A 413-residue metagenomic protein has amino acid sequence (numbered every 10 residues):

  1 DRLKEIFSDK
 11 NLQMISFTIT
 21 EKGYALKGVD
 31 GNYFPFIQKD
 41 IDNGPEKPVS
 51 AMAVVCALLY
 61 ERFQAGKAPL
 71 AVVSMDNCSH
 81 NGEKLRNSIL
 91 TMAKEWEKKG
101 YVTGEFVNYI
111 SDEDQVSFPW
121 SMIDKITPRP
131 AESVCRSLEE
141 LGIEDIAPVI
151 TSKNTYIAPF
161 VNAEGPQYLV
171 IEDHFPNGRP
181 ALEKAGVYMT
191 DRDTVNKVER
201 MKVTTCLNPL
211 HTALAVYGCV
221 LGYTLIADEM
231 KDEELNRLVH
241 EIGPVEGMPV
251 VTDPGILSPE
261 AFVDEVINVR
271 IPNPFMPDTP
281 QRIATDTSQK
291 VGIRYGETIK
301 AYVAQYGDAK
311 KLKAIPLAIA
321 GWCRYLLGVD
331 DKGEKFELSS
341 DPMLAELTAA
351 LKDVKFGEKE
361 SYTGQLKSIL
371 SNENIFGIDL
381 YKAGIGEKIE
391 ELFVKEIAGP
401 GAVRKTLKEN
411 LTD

Functional and structural regions predicted by a protein language model:
D1-D413: Substrate/ligand-engaging "lid" and interaction regions
